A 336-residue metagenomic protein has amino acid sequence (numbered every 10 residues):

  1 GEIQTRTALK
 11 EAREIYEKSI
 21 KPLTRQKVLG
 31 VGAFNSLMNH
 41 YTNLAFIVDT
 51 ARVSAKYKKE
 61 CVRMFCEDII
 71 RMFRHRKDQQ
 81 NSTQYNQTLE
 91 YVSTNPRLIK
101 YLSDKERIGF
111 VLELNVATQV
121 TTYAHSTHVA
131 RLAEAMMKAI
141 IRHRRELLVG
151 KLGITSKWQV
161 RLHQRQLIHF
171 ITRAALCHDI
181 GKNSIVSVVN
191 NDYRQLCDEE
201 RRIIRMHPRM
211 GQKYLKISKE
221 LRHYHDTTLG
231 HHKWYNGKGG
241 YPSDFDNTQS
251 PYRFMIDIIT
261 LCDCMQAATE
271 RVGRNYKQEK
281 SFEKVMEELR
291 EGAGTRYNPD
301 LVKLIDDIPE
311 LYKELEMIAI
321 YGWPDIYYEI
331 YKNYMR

Functional and structural regions predicted by a protein language model:
G1-E2, L29-T50, T83-Y91: Amphipathic alpha-helical repeat scaffolds of TPR domains
I3-S19, Y57-E67: Helix-turn-helix repeat elements of alpha-solenoid scaffolds
K21-F34, A51-A55, R71-Q80: Flexible helix-coil transition and linker loops at the boundaries of alpha-helical arrays
F73-R202: Acidic/His-rich, divalent-metal-binding segments that scaffold phosphate/diphosphate chemistry
H128-K138, E200-K216, K280-Y297: An active-site-proximal "capping" alpha-helix that borders the catalytic cofactor pocket
L152-A175, L215-T260, N275-Q278, E288-R336: Histidine/acidic-rich helix-loop-helix segments that form or flank divalent-metal centers in metalloenzyme catalytic
Q195-L196, G273-F282: Short, charged, surface-exposed loops that flank catalytic or proteolytic processing sites
I256-E270: Conserved beta-strand-loop-short alpha-helix elements that form and flank the Mn2+/Mg2+-coordinating active site
